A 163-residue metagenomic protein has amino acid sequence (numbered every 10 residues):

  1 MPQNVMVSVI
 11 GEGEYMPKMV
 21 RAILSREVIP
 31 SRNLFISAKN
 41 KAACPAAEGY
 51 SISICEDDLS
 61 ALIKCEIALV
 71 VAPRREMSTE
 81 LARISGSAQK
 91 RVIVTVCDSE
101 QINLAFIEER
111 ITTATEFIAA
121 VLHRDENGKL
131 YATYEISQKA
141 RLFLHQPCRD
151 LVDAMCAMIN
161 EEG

Functional and structural regions predicted by a protein language model:
M1-A46, E56: NAD(P)+-binding Rossmann beta1-loop-alpha1 motif at the extreme N-terminus of oxidoreductases
Y15-V20, M77-E80, I102-L104: Short glycine/serine/threonine-rich phosphate/pyrophosphate-binding segments that cradle anionic phosphate groups
V28-I29, R83-K90, E109-A114: Short, conserved loop/helix-junction motifs that constitute active-site signature segments in enzyme catalytic cores
R32, G49-I52, T113-T115: A short helix-to-beta-strand connector/capping loop
L34-A38, V70-V71, I93-V96, I118-A120: Short, hydrophobic beta-strand segments that form beta-sheet elements in well-ordered domains
A42-G49, I63, A105-R110, G128-K129: Short loop/helix-cap segments at secondary-structure boundaries that form the rim of catalytic
E56-R91: Rossmann-like NAD(P)-binding element
V96-E162: Rossmann-fold dinucleotide-binding core
